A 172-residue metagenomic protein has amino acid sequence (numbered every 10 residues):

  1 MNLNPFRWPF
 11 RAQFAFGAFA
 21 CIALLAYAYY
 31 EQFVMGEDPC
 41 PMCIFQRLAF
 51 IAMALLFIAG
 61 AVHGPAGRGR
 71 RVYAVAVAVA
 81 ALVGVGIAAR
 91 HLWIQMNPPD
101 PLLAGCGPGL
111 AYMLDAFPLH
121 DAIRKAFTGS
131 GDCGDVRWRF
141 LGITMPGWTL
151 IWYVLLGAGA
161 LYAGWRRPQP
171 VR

Functional and structural regions predicted by a protein language model:
R7-A18, P65-I87, A158: Interfacial segments of alpha-helical transmembrane regions
A20-D38, F57-A61, W93, R124-F127: Immediate flanking context of iron-sulfur cluster ligation sites
A23-Q32, V83-P98, L119: C-terminal TM-helix exit segments that contain a strictly Trp-centered aromatic cap at the helix terminus
E37-R47, Y73, A104: Non-cytosolic membrane-interface motifs at loop->transmembrane helix junctions
D38, F45-G60, Y112-L114: Iron-sulfur (Fe-S) cluster-binding segments and ferredoxin-like electron-carrier domains, especially [2Fe-2S]
I58-A66, L161-P168: Structural signal for the C-terminal ends of transmembrane alpha-helices and the immediately following loop
M96-T144: Extracytosolic (periplasmic/ER-lumenal) interhelical loops and adjacent juxtamembrane/interface segments of multi-pass
F127-R172: A hydrophobic membrane-anchoring alpha-helix module
